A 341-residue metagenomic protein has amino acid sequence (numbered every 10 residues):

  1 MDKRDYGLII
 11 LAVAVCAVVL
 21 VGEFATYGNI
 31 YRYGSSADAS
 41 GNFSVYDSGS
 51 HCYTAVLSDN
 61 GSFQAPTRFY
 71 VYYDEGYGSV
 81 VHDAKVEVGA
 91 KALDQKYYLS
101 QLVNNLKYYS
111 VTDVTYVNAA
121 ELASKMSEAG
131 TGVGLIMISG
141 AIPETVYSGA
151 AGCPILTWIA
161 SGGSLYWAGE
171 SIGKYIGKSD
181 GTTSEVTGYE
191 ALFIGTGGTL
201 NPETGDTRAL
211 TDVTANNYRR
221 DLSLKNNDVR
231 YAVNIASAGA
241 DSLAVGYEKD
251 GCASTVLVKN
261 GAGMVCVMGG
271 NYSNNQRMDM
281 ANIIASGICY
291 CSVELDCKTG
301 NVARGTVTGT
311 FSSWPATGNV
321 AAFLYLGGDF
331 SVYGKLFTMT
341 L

Functional and structural regions predicted by a protein language model:
M1-G34: Secretory targeting signatures
Y27-A55, N60-S62, V293-C297: Short, compositionally biased P/S/T/A/G/V-rich stretches that sit at domain boundaries
H51, A316-V320: Exposed beta-strand face motif in extracellular beta-rich ectodomains
T67, S164, D221-S223, N227-E294 (+1 more regions): A glycine-centered loop/beta-turn motif at secondary-structure junctions
S79-S184: Helical hinge/lid and interdomain linker segments adjacent to catalytic or ligand-binding clefts that mediate domain
I142-V229, V233, S237-A240: A glycine-rich, often tryptophan-bearing local segment used as a flexible ligand/cofactor-contacting loop or short
L295-T310: Aromatic sugar-binding surface patches on proteins that engage polysaccharides or sugar-phosphate polymers
F330-L341: Short beta-strand elements
